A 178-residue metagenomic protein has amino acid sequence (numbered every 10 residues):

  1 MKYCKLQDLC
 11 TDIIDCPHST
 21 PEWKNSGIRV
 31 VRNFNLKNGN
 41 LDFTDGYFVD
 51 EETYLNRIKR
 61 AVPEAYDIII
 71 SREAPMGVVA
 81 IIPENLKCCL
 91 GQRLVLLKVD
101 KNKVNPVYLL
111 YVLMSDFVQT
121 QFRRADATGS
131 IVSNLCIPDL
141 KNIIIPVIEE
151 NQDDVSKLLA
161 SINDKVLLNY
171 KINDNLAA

Functional and structural regions predicted by a protein language model:
M1-D15, N142-A178: Non-catalytic DNA-recognition/assembly elements of restriction-modification systems
M1-L41, T53-I58: Low-complexity, Lys/Gly-biased intrinsically disordered segments
R32, E51-M114, C136: A short beta-sheet element
L36, A74-M76, A127-T128: Short glycine-enriched loops at secondary-structure junctions
G46-V49: Short glycine-enriched, charge-decorated loop/helix-capping segments at active-site entrances that position
C88-V95, A127-S156, A160: A short glycine-rich beta-alpha junction/loop motif
V107-D139: Short, positively charged
